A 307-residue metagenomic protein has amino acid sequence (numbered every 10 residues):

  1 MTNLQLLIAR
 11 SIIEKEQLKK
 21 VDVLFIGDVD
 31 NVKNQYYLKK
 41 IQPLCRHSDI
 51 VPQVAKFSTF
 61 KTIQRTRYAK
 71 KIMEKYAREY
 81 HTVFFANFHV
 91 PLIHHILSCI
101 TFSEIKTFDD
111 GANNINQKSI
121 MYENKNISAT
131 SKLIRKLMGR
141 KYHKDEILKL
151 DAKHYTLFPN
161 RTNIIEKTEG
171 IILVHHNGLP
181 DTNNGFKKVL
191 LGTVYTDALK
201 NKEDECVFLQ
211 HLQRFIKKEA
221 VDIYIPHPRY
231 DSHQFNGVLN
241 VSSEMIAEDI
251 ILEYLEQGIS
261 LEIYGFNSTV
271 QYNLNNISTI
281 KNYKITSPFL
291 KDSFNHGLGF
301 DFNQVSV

Functional and structural regions predicted by a protein language model:
N3-L137, Q271: Active-site and donor-binding regions of nucleotide-sugar-utilizing enzymes
A9, E248-G297: A donor-sugar binding/catalytic signature common to diverse glycosyltransferases and related nucleotide-sugar
V29-Y37, L92-I93, I115-N116, A198-L199 (+2 more regions): Short, charged/polar "capping" segments at the starts of alpha-helices and the immediately preceding loops
Q35-K39, I96-I100, D181-N183, D231-L239 (+1 more regions): Short loop/helix-cap segments at secondary-structure boundaries that form the rim of catalytic
F88-I93, I225-S232, N267-Q271, P288-F289: Short, polar loop motifs at secondary-structure junctions
D109, N116-K188: A nucleotide-sugar donor-handling region in carbohydrate enzymes
K188-P226: Conserved catalytic-core segment of nucleotide-activated headgroup transferases in glycan assembly
I216-M245: Catalytic donor nucleotide-activated moiety binding site of glycosyltransferases and closely related
